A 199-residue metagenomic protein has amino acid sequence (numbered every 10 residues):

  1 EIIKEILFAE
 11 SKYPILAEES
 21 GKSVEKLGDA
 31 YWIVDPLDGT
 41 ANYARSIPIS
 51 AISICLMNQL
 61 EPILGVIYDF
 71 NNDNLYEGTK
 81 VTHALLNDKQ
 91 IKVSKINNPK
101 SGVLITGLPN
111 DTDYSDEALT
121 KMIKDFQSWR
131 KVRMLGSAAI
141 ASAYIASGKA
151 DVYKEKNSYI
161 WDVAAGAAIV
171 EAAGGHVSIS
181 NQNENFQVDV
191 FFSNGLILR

Functional and structural regions predicted by a protein language model:
E1-L37: N-terminal subdomain of lithium-sensitive/metallo-dependent phosphomonoesterases centered on the IMPase/IPPase/PAP
P14, L64, V103, D151-V152: Short, Asp-centered acidic motifs that coordinate Mg2+ and/or phosphate in catalytic or ligand-binding sites
P14, R130-K131, H176: Conserved beta-strand segments of alpha/beta enzyme cores
I47-S50: Catalytic core of PPM/PP2C metal-dependent serine/threonine phosphatase domains
C55-S142, Q187-R199: Acidic beta-strand-loop-alpha-helix segment within the catalytic core of divalent metal-dependent phosphate-processing
T120-Q127, I140-R199: Oxyanion/phosphate-interacting regions
